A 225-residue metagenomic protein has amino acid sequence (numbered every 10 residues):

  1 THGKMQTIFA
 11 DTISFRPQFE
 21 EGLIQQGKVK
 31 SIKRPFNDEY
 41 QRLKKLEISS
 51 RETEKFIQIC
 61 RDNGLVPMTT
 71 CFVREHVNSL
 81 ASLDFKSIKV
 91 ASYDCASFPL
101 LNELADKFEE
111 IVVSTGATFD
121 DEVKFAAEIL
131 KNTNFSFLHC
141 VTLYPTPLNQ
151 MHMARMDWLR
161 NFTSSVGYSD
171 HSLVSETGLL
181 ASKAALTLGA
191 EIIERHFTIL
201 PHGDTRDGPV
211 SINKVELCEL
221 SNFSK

Functional and structural regions predicted by a protein language model:
T1-K225: Catalytic cores and adjacent flexible loops of soluble metabolic enzymes that perform enolate/carbanion chemistry on
